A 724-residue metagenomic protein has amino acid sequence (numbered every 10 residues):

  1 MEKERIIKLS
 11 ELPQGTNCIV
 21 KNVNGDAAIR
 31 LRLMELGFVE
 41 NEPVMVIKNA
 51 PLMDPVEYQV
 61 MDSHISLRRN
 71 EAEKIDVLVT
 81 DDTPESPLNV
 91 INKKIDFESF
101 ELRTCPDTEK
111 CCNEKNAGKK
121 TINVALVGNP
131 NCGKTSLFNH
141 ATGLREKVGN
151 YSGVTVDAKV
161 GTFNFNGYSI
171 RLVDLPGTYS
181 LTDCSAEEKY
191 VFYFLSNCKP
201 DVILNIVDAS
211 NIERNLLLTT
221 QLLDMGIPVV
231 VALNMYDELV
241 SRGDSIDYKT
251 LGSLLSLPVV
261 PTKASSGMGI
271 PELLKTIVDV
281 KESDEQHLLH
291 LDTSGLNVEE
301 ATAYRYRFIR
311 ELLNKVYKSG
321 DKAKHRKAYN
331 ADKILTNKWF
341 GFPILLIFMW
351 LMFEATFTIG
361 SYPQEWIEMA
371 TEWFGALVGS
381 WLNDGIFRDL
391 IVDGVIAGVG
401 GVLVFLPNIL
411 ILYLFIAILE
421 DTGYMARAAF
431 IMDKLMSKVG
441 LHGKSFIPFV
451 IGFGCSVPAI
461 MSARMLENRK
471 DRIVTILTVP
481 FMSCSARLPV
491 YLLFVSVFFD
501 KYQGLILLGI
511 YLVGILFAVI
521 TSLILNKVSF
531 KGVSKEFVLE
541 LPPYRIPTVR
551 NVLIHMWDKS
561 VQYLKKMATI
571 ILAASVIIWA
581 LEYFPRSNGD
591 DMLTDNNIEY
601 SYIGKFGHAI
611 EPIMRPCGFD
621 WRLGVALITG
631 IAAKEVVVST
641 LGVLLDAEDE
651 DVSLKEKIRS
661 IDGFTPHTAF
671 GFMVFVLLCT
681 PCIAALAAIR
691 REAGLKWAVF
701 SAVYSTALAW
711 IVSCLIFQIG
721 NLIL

Functional and structural regions predicted by a protein language model:
E101-S180: Conserved G1/Walker A P-loop phosphate-binding module
F163-N166, Y190-V259, V490: Conserved C-terminal guanine-recognition region of P-loop GTPase G domains, centered on the G4
L239-H287: Canonical P-loop GTPase G-domain recognition
N314-A328, S380-R388, L539-I554, D595-E599 (+1 more regions): Short, membrane-interfacial amphipathic segments enriched in basic
I344-E354, L412-A417, V495-V497, Y511-I524 (+3 more regions): Hydrophobic core segments of alpha-helical transmembrane domains in multi-pass membrane transport and ion-translocation
S361-V395, V399, V439, I460-V474 (+1 more regions): Extended, low-charge hydrophobic alpha-helical regions
M369, W373-L377, W381, A426-S456 (+3 more regions): Juxtamembrane inter-helical linkers in multi-pass membrane proteins
F481, S485-L508, A684-G694, S713-L724: Transmembrane helix-loop junctions at the membrane interface of multipass transporters and ion channels
